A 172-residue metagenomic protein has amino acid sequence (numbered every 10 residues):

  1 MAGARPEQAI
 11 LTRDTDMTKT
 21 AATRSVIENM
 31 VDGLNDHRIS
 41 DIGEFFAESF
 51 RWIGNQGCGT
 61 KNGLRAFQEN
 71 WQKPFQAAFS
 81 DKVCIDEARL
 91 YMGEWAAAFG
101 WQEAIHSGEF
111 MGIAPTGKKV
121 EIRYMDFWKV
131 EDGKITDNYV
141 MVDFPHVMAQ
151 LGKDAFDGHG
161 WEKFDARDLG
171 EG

Functional and structural regions predicted by a protein language model:
A2-G172: C-terminal and inter-domain tail/linker signature
